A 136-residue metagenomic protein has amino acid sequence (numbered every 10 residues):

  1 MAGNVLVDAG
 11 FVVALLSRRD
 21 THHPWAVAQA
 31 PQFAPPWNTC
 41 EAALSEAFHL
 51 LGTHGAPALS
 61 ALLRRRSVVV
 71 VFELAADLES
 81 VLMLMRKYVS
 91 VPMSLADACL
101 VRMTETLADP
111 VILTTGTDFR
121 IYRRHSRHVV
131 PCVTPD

Functional and structural regions predicted by a protein language model:
M1-D20: Metal-dependent nucleic-acid phosphoesterase active-site entry motif
A2-N4, L107-D136: Acidic, PIN/NYN-like endoribonuclease modules and their adjacent C-terminal/linker elements
L6-V7, W25-H54, R65, V70-E73: PIN/NYN-family metal-dependent endoribonuclease catalytic core
A9, R18, L59-S67, R124: Terminal helix-to-tail segments of small alpha-helical proteins
V12, L44, F119-R120: A generic structural signal for short hydrophobic patches within well-formed alpha-helices
A14-L16, L50, Y122: Residues that scaffold the ATP/ADP-binding catalytic core of kinase and kinase-like folds
L16-H22, T53-P57, E105-L113: Short helix-capping/linker segments at secondary-structure and domain boundaries
V71-I112, T117: Active-site neighborhoods of divalent-metal-dependent phosphate/nucleic-acid chemistry enzymes
